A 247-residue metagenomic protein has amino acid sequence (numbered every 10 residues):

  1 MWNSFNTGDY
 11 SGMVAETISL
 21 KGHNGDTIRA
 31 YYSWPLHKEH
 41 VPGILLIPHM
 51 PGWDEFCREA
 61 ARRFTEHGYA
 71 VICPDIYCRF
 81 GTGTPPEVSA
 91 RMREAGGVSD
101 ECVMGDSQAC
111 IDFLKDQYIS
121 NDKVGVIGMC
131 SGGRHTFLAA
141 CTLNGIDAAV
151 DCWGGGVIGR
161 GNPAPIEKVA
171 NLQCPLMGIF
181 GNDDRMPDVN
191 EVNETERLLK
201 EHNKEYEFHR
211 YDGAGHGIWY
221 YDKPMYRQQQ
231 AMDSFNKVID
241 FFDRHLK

Functional and structural regions predicted by a protein language model:
M1-K247: N-terminal cap/leader regions of alpha/beta-hydrolase-fold enzymes, predominantly small-molecule hydrolases
